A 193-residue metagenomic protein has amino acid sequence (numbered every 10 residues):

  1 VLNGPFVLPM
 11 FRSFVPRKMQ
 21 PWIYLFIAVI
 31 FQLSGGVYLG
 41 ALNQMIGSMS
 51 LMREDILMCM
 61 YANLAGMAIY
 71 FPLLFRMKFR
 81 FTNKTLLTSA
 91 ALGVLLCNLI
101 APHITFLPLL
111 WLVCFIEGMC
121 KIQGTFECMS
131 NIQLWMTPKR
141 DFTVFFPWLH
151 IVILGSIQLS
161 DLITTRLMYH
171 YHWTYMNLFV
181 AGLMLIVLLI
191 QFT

Functional and structural regions predicted by a protein language model:
Q20-R53, F71-L74: Extracytoplasmic
Q32, G36, G118-F126, Q158: Small-residue-rich segments within alpha-helical transmembrane domains of MFS-like 12-TM solute carriers
N63-A65, L154-G155: Short hydrophobic/small-residue motifs within alpha-helical transmembrane segments of multi-pass transporter-like
I69-T105: Conserved MFS/SLC helix-loop-helix module at the cytosolic interface between two early adjacent transmembrane helices
A91, C97-N98, V113-C114, V187-L188: A generic transmembrane-helix signature of 12-TM secondary carrier transporters
H103-V113: Helix-loop junctions at membrane interfaces in 12-TM secondary transporters
F115-I151: Cytoplasmic helix-loop-helix junction between adjacent transmembrane helices in 12-TM secondary transporters
W148-F192: Helix-loop-helix hairpin linking two adjacent transmembrane segments in secondary transporters
